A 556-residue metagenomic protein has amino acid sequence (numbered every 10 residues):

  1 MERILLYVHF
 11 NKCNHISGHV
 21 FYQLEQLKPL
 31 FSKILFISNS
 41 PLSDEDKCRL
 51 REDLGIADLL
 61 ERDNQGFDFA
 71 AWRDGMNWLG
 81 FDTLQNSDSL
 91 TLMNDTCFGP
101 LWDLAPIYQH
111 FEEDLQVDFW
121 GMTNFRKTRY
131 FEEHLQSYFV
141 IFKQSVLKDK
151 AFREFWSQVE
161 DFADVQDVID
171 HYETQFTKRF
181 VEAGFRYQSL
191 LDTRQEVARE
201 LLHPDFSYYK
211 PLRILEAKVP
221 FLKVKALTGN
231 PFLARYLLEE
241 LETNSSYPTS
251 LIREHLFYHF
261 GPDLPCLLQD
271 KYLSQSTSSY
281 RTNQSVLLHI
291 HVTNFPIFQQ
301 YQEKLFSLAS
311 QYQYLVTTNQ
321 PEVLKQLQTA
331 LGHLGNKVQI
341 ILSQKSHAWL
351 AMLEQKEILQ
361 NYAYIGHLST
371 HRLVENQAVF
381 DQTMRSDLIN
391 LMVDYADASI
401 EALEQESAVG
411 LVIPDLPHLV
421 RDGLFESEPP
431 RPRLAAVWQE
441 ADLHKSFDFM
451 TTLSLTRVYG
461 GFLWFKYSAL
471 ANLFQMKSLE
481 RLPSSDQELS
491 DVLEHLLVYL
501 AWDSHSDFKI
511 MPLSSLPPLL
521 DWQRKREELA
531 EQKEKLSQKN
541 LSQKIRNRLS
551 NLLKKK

Functional and structural regions predicted by a protein language model:
M1-K556: ER/Golgi luminal nucleotide-sugar-dependent glycosyltransferases, focusing on the catalytic module
